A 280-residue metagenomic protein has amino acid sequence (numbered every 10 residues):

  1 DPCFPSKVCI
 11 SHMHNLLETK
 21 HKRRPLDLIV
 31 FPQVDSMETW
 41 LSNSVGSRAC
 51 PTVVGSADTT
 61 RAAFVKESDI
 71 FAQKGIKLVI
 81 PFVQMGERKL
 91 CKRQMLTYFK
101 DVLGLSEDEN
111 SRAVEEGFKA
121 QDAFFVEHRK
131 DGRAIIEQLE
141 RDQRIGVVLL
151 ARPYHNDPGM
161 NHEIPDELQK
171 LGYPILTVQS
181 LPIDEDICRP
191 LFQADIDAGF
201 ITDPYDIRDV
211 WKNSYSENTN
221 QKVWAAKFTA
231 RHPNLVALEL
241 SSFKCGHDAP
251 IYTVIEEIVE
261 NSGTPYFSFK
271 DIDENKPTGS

Functional and structural regions predicted by a protein language model:
D1-S280: An N-terminal assembly and electron-transfer interface module characteristic of large anaerobic redox and radical
